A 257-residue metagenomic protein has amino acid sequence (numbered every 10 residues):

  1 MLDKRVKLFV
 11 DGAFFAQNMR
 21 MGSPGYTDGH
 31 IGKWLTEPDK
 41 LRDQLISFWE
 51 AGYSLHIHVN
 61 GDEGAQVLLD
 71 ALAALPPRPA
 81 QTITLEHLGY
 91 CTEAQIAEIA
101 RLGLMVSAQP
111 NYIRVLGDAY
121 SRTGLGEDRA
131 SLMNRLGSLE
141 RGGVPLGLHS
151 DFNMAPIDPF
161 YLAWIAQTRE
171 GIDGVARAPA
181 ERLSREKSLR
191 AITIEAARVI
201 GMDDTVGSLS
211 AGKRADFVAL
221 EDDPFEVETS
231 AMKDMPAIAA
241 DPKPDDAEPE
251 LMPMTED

Functional and structural regions predicted by a protein language model:
M1, A231-M232: Extracellular/periplasmic catalytic domains that process cell-envelope and extracellular macromolecules
M1-D62, E98-M105, P110-N111, A163-I165: Metal-coordinating catalytic core of metallo-dependent amide/deamination hydrolases
D11, A16-N18, I157, E228 (+1 more regions): Short helix/loop capping segments that flank catalytic or ligand/cofactor-binding pockets
G12, G174, P244-D245: Detector for glycine-centered tight turns/loop "hinges" at secondary-structure junctions
I46-H56, E63-I83, H87-L88, E93 (+3 more regions): His/Asp/Glu-enriched, well-ordered alpha-helical/loop segment that forms or immediately abuts the divalent-metal
I194-E195, A211-F217, D234-D257: Mid-to-C-terminal alpha-helical segments outside catalytic/metal-binding sites
